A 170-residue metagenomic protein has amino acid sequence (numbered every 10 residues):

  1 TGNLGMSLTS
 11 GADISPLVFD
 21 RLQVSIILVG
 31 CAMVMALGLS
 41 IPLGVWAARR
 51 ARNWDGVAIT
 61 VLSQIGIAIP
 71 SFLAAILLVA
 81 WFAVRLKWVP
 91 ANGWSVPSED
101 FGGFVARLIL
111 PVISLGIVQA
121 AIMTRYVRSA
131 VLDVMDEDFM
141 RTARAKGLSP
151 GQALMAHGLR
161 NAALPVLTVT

Functional and structural regions predicted by a protein language model:
T1-P16, V89: Short membrane-interfacial helix/loop motifs at transmembrane-helix boundaries
T9, S95-E99: HAMP-domain connector/hinge
V18, L22-G56, S71, V84 (+2 more regions): Alpha-helical transmembrane segments of integral membrane proteins, especially multi-pass inner/plasma-membrane
A58-L62: Membrane-interface segments at loop-to-transmembrane junctions
G66-A74: A hydrophobic, multi-pass inner-membrane permease signature
